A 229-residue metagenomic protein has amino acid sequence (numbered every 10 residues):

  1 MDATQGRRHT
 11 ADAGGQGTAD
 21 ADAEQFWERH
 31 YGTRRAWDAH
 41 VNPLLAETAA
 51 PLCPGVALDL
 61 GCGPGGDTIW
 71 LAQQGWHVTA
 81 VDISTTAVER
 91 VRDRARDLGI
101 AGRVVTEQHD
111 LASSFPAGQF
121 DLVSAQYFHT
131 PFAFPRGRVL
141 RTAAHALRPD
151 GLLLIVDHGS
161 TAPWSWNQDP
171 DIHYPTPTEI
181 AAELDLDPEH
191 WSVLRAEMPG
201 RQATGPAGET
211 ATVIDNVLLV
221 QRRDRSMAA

Functional and structural regions predicted by a protein language model:
M1-L52, T161: Conserved class I S-adenosyl-L-methionine
G55-G63: Conserved class I S-adenosyl-L-methionine
T68-L111: Class I SAM-dependent methyltransferase SAM/SAH-binding core
F115-L122: A short acidic, Gly/Pro-enriched loop at the edge of an enzyme's catalytic core that lines a small-molecule cofactor
T130-A143: A short, conserved alpha-helix within the catalytic core of class I
D150-H158: Conserved beta-strand signature within the Rossmann-like core of class I S-adenosyl-L-methionine
H173-E189, R195-A196: Short alpha-helix
T204-A229: Core SAM-dependent methyltransferase catalytic element
